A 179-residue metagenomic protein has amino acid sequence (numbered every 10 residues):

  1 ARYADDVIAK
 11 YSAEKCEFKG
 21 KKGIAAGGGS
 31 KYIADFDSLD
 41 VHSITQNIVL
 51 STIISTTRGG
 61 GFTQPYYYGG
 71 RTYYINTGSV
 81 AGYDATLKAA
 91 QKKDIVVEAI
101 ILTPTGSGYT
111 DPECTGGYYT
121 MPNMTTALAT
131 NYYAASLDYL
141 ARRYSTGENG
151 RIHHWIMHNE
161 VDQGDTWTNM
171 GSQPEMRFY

Functional and structural regions predicted by a protein language model:
R2-L50: Boundary/entry segment of secreted carbohydrate-active catalytic domains
L39-Y179: Substrate-binding cleft and catalytic face of glycoside hydrolase catalytic domains, especially the flexible beta-alpha
